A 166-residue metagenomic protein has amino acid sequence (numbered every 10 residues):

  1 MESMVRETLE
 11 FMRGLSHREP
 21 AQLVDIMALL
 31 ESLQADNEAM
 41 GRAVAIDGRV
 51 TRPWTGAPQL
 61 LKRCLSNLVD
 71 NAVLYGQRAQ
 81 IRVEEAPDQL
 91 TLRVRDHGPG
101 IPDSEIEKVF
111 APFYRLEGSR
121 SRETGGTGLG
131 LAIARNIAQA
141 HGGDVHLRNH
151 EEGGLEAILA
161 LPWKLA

Functional and structural regions predicted by a protein language model:
L15-E19, P53-G56: Conserved micro-motifs of the catalytic ATP-binding
Q22-E38: Short beta-to-alpha transition helix within the HATPase_c
A43-P53: Conserved catalytic submotifs in the C-terminal HATPase_c
R78-D88: Short beta-strand/loop element within the Bergerat-fold HATPase_c
I101-R115: Short conserved segment of the HATPase_c
G125, G130, A134: Short alpha-helical Gxxx[C/S/T] motif in the catalytic ATP-binding
G142-G143: Conserved glycine-rich
